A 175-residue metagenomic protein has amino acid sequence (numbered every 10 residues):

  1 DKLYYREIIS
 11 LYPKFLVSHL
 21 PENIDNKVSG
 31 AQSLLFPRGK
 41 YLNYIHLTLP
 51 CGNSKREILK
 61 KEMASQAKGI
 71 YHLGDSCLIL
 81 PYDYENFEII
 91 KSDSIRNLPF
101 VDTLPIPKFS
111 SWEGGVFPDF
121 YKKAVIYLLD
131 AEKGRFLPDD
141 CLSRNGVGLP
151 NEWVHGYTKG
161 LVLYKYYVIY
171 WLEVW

Functional and structural regions predicted by a protein language model:
K2-A124: Surface-exposed acidic loop/strand-edge motifs in secreted or periplasmic proteins that form small linear binding
L128-W153: Short linear interaction motifs
P150-K165, L172-E173: Short, exposed beta-strand-loop hairpins at the edges of beta-sheets in extracellular/periplasmic proteins
